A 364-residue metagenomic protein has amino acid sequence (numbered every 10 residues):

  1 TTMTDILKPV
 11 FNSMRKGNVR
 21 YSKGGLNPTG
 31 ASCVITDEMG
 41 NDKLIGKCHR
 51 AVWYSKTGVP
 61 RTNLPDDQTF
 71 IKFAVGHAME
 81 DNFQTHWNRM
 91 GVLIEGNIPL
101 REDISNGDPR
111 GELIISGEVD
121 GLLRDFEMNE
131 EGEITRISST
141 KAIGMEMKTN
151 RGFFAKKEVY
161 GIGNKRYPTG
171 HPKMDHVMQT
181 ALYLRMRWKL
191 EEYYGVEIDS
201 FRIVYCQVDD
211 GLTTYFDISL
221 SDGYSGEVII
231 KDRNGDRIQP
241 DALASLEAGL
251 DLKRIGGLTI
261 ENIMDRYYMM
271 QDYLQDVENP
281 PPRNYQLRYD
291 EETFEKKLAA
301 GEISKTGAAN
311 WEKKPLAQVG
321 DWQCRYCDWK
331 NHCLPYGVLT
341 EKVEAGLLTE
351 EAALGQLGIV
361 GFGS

Functional and structural regions predicted by a protein language model:
T1-G144, R151-K157: Metal-dependent nuclease catalytic cores that hydrolyze phosphodiester bonds in DNA/RNA, characterized by
C48, Y183, C327: A residue-level signal for conserved active-site and pocket-lining positions in enzyme catalytic cores
A78, N82, S116, D175-L182 (+1 more regions): Short, well-structured alpha-helical interface segments that form or flank functional binding sites
S116-E118, A142, V177, I198-S200 (+1 more regions): Extracellular structured ligand-interaction cores
R124-N129, R136-T140, R185-F201, D210: Secondary-structure boundary elements
M147-G170: Short beta-strand-loop-alpha-helix junction that forms the active-site gateway of nucleic-acid-processing nucleases
K157, G170-M174, K189-S364: Metal-dependent nuclease catalytic regions and adjoining charged, substrate-binding loops involved in nucleic-acid end
I162-K189: Short, charged, amphipathic alpha-helix that recurs within catalytic cores of restriction-modification and other
